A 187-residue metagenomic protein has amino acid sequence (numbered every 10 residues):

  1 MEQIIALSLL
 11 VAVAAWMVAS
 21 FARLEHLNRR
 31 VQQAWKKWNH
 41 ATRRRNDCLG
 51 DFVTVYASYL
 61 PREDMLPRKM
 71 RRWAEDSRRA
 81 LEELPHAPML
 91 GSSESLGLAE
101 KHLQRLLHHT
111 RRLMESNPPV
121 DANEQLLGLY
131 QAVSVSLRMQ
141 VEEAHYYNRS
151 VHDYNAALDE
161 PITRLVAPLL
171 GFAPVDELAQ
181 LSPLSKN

Functional and structural regions predicted by a protein language model:
E2-N187: A helix-centric hydrophobic-segment signal that preferentially recognizes long, alpha-helical stretches used
